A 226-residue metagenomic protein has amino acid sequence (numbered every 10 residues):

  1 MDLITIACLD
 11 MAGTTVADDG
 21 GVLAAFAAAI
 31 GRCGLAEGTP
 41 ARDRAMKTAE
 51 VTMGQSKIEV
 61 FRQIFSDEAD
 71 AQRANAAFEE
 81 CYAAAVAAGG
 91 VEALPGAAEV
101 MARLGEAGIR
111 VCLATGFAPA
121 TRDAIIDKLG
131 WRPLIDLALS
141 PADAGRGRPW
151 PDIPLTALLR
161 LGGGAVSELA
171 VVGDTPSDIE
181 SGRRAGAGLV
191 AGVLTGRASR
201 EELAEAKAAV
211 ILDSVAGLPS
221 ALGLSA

Functional and structural regions predicted by a protein language model:
M1-T5, A102, A118-P119, D123-A226: Asp-based, Mg2+/Mn2+-dependent phosphohydrolase catalytic module
D2-E99: N-terminal helical cap/lid subdomain that shapes the substrate entry/recognition surface in HAD-like hydrolases
T14, T115, D174: Conserved G/P- and acidic residue-centered "switch" motifs that form tight phosphate/ATP-binding loops in soluble
A17, L113-T115, G192: Hydrophobic residues in well-ordered beta-strands that form the structural core
R32-E37, D67-D70, E106-A107, G130-L134 (+1 more regions): Short helix-capping segments at alpha-helix termini
T48, V91-E92, L113, L169-A170 (+1 more regions): Residue-level marker of alpha-helix boundaries and capping positions
A84-L113, P119-D123, P151: Short, acidic loop-to-helix structural element flanking the phosphoryl-transfer center in phosphate-processing enzymes
